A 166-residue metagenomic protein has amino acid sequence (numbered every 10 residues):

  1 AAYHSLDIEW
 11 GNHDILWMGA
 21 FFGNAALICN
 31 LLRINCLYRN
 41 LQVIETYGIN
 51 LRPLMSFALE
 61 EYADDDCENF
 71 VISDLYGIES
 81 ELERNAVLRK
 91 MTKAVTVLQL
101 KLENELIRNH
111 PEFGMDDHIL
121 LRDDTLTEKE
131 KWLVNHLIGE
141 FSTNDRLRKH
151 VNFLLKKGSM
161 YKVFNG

Functional and structural regions predicted by a protein language model:
A1-G166: Feature recognizes metal-dependent phosphohydrolase scaffolds
